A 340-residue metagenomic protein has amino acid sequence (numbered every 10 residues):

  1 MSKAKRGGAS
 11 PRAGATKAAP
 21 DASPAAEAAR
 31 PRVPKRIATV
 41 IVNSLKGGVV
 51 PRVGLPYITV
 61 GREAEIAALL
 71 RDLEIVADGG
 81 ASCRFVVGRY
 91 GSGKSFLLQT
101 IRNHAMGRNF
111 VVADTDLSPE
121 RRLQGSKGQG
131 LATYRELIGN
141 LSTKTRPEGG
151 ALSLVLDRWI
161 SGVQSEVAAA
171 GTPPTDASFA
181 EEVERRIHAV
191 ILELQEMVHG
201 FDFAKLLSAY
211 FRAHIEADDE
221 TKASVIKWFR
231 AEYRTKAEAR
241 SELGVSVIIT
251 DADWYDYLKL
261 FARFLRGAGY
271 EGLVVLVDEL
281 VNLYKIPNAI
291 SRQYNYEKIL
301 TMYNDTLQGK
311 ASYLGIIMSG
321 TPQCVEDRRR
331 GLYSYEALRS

Functional and structural regions predicted by a protein language model:
M1-S82: A short, basic N-terminal segment
A28-R32, R36-I37, I66, T221-S340: The catalytic "switch" region of P-loop NTPases
N43, N109, V274-V277: Active-site-adjacent bridging/hinge elements
V50-L55, R84, L117-S118, E242-S246 (+1 more regions): Glycine- and acidic
L69, A105, L280: Conserved RecA-like P-loop NTPase ATPase core
A81-S82, R108-V111, S312-L314, S340: Short glycine-/polar-rich loops that comprise or flank the Walker A/P-loop and associated switch/sensor motifs
F85, S92, F96-A268: P-loop NTPase nucleotide-binding core
